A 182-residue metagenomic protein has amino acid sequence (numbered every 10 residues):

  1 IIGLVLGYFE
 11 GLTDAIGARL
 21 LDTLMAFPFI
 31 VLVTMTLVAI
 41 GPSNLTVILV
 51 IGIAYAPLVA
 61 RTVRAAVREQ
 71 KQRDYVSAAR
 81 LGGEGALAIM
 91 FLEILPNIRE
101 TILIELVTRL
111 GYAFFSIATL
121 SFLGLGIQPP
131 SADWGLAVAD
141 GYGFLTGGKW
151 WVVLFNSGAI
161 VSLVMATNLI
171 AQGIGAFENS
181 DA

Functional and structural regions predicted by a protein language model:
I2, G7-E69: Generic hydrophobic transmembrane alpha-helix motif, especially the helices
L4, V33-V38, V47, I51 (+4 more regions): Transmembrane alpha-helix boundary and packing residues in multipass membrane permease domains and related
Y8-F9, A78-N97, V138: Short helix-to-coil transition segments within interhelical loops that connect adjacent transmembrane helices
Y8-L12, A39-G41, G83, V107 (+2 more regions): Helix-loop interface residues and adjacent transmembrane-helix termini in multi-pass membrane transporters, primarily
L12-L20, I94, W134-A137, G141 (+1 more regions): Hydrophobic alpha-helical segments of integral membrane proteins, encompassing both true transmembrane helices
M25, T36-A39, A66-V67, S116-F155 (+1 more regions): Glycine-rich helix-loop "coupling/hinge" segments at transmembrane-helix boundaries in multipass transporters
I51-A54, E100, I104-T108, K149-A182: C-terminal transmembrane helix and the adjacent membrane-cytosol boundary/short C-terminal tail of inner/organellar
L87-L120, T167: Transmembrane alpha-helices
